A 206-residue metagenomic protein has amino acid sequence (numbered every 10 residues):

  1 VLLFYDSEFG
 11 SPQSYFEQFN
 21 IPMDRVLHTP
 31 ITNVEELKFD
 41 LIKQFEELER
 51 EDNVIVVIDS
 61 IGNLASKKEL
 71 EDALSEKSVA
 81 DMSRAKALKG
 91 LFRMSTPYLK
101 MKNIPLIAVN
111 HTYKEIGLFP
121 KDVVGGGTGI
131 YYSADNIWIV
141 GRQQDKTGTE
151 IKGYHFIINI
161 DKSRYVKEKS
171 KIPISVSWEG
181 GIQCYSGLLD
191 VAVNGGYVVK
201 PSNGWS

Functional and structural regions predicted by a protein language model:
L2-F4, V26-T29, I107, W138-V140 (+1 more regions): Short hydrophobic alpha-helical runs that function as membrane-insertion/retention elements
L2-G90, M94: Conserved inter-motif catalytic segment of the P-loop NTP-binding fold
F16, E47-V54, M101-N103, V140 (+2 more regions): Catalytic phosphate/metal-binding cores of nucleic-acid and nucleotide-processing enzymes, i.e., regions that mediate
N63-S66, D72, G126, V176 (+1 more regions): Generic structural "secondary-structure junction" signal
D81-G195: Phosphate-binding/switch region of NTP-binding enzymes
N203-S206: Terminal-proximal interaction/regulatory segments of ATP-powered molecular machines
